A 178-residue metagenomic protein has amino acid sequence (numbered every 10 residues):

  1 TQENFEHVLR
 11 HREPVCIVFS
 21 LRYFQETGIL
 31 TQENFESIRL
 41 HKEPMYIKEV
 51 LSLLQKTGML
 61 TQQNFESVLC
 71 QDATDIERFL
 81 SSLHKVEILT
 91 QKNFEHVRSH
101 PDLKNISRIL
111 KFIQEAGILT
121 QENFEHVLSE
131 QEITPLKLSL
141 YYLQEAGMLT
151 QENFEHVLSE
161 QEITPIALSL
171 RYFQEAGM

Functional and structural regions predicted by a protein language model:
T1-M178: Ankyrin repeat (ANK) tandem alpha-helical domains that serve as protein-protein interaction scaffolds, prominent
